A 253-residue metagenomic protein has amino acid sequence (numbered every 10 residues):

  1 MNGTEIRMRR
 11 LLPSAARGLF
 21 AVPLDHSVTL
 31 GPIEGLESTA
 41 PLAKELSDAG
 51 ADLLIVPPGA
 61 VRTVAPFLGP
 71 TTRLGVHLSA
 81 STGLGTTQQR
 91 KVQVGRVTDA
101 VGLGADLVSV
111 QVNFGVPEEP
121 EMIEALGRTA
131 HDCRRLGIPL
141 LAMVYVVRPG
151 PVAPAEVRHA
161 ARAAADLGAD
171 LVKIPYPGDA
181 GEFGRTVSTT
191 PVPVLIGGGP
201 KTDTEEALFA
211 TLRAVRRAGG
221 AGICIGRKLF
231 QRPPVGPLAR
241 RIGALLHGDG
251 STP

Functional and structural regions predicted by a protein language model:
M1-S14: N-terminal basic/disordered segments at the start of proteins
I6, R227-K228: Flexible, active-site-adjacent loop/turn segments at secondary-structure boundaries
S14, L19-G83, Q88-I196, T202-I225 (+3 more regions): Alpha/beta enzyme core
